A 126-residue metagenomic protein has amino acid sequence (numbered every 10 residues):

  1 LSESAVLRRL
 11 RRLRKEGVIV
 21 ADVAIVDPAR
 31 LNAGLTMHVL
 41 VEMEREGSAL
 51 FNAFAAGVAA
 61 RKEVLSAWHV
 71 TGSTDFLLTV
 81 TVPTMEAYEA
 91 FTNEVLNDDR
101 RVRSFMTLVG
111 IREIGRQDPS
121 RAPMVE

Functional and structural regions predicted by a protein language model:
L1-E126: A compositional/biophysical signature of low hydrophobicity enriched in polar/charged and small residues
